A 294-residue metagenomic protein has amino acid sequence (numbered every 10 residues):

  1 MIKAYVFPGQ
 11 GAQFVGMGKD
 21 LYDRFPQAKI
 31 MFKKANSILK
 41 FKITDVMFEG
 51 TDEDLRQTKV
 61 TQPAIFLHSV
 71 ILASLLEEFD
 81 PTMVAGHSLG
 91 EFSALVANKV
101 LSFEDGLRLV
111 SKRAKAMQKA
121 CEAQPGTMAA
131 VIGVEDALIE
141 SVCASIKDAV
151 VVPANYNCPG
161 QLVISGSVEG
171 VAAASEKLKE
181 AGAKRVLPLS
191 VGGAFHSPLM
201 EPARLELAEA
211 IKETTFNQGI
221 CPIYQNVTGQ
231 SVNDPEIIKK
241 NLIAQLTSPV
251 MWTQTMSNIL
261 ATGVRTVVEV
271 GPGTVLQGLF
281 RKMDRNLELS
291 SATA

Functional and structural regions predicted by a protein language model:
M1-I139, T266-T293: FabD-like malonyl-/acyl-CoA
Q10-A12, L39, N98-T247: Alpha/beta catalytic cores of group-transfer enzymes, especially the acyltransferase/condensing modules of polyketide
T61-P63, A194, P249: Glycine-rich phosphate/pyrophosphate-binding beta-alpha loops
E77, K179, L260-A261: Non-catalytic positions within long, well-ordered alpha-helices that form the structural scaffold/packing of enzyme
P188-V191, L260, T293: Short glycine-rich catalytic loops that host catalytic nucleophiles or stabilize transition states across multiple
P249-V264: A short, acidic, amphipathic alpha-helical segment used as a generic capping/interface helix at domain edges
